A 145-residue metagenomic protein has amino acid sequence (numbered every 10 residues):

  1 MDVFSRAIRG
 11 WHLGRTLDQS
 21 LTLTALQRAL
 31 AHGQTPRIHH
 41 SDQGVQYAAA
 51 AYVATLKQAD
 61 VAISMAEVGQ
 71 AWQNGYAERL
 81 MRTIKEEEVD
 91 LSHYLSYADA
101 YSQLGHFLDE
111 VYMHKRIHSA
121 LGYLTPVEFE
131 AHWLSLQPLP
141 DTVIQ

Functional and structural regions predicted by a protein language model:
M1-Q145: Charged DNA-binding/catalytic regions of mobile-element recombinases
